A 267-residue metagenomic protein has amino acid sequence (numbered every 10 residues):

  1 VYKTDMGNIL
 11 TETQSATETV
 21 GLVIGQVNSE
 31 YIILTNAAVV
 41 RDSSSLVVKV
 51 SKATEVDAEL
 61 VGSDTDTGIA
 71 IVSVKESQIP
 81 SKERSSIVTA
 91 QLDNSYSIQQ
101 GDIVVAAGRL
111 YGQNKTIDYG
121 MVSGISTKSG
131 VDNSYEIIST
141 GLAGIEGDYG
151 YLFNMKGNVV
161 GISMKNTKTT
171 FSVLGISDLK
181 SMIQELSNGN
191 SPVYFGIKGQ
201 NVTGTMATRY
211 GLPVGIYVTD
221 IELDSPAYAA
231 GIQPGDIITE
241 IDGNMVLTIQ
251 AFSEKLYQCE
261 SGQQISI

Functional and structural regions predicted by a protein language model:
T4-D5, T13, E18, L142-A143 (+2 more regions): PDZ/PDZ-like groove recognition
D5-I32, N36, T54-D57, T89-Q91 (+2 more regions): A conserved glycine-rich beta-strand in the N-terminal activation segment of trypsin-fold
N8-Q14, S63-T67, Q78-K82, G124-I138 (+2 more regions): Gly/Ser-enriched beta-turn/beta-hairpin loop segments
Q26-G68, V74-S77, S86: Catalytic-histidine neighborhood of serine endopeptidases, predominantly the chymotrypsin-like S1/PA family
Y31-N36, S97-L110, T140-G141, D148-V173 (+3 more regions): Active-site-proximal beta-strands of protease catalytic cores
A58, M155, V159-V214, E254: C-terminal cap/linker of serine protease catalytic domains
E76-T89, T116-K168, L212-T219: Active-site region of chymotrypsin-like
A90-N133, T169-S172, L186: Flexible, gly/ser-rich surface segments that form the specificity/activation loops bordering the active-site cleft
